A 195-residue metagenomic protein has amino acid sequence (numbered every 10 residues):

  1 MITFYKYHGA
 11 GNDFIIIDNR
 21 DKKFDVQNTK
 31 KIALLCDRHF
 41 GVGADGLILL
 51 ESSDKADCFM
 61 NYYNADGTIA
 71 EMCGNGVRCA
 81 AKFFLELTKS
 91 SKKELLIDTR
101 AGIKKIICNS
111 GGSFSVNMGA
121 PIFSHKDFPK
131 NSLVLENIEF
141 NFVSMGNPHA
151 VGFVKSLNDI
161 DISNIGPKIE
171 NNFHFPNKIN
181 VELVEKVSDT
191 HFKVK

Functional and structural regions predicted by a protein language model:
M1-G111, V151-K195: A glycine-rich beta-to-alpha transition motif near the start of alpha/beta enzyme domains, typified by
G74, F84, H125, S144-N147: Contiguous hydrophobic segments
G112-G119: Short, solvent-exposed secondary-structure boundary/capping segments
A120-E139: Active-site glycine-rich loop that binds ribose-phosphate moieties when present
L133-D159: Internal active-site segments that recognize and position negatively charged phosphoryl groups and nucleotide moieties
